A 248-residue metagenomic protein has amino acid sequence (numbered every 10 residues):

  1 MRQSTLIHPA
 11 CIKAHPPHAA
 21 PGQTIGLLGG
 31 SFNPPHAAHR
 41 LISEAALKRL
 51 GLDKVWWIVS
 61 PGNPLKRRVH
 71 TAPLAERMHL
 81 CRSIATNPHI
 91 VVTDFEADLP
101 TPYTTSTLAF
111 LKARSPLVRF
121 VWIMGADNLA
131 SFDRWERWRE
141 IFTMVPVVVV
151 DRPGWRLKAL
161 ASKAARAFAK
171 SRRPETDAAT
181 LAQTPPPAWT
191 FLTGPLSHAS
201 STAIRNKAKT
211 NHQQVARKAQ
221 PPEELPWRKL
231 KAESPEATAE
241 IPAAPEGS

Functional and structural regions predicted by a protein language model:
M1-S248: Nucleotidyltransferase catalytic core that binds NTPs
